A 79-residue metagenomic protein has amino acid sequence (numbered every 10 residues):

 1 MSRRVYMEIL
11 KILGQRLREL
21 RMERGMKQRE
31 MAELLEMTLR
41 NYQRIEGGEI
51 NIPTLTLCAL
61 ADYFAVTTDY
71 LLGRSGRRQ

Functional and structural regions predicted by a protein language model:
M1-E8, D62, L72-Q79: Short, charged recognition helix plus adjacent turn of helix-turn-helix-like nucleic-acid-binding domains
S2-E23: A short, Lys/Arg-rich alpha-helix, primarily the initiator
Q15, G25-M26, I52-L55: Residue-level signal for the short linker/turn that defines the boundary of a DNA-recognition helix
M22, E33, D62: Alpha-helical residues within the helix-turn-helix
G25-R44: Short alpha-helical DNA-recognition segment
E49-A59, R78: Short, basic-rich loop-to-helix N-cap that marks the start of a DNA-contacting helix
L55-Y70: DNA major-groove recognition helix of helix-turn-helix/homeodomain DNA-binding modules
